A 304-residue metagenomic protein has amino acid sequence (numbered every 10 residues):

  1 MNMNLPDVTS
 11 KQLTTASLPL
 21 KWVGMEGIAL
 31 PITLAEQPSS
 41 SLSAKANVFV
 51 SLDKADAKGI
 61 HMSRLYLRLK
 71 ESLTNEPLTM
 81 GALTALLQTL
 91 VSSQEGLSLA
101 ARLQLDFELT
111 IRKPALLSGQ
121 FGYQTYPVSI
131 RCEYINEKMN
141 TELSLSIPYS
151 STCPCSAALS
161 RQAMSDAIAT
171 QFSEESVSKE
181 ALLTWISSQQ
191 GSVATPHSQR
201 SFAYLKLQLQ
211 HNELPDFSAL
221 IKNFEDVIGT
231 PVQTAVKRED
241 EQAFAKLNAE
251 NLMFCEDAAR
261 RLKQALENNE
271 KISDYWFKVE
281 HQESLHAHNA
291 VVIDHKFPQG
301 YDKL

Functional and structural regions predicted by a protein language model:
M1-L304: N-terminal intrinsically disordered, cationic/polar leader segments that include organellar targeting peptides
